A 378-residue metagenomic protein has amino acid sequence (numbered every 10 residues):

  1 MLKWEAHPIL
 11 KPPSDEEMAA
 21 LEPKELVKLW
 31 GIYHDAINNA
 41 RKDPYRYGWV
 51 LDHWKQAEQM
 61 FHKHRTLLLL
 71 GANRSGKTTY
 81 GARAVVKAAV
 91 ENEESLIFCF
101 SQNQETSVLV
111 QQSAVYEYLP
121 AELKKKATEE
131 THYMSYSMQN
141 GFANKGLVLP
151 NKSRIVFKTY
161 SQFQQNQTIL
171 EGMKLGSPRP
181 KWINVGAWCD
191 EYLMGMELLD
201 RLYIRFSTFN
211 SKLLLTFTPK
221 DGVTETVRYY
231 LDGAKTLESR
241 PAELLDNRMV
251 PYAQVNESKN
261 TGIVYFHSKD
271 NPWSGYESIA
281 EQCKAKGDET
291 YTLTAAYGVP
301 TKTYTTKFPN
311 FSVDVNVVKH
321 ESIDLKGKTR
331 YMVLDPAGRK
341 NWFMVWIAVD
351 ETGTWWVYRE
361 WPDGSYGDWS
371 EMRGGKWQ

Functional and structural regions predicted by a protein language model:
M1-T66: Pre-P-loop entry segment of helicase/translocase ATPase cores
R74-S75: Walker A (P-loop) phosphate-binding loop of P-loop NTPases
T79-N92: Walker A/P-loop NTP-binding motif
S95-Y116: Conserved Walker A/P-loop ATP-binding site and its immediately adjacent core in helicase/helicase-like ATPase domains
S113-W182: Inter-Walker segment of RecA-like/P-loop motor cores
G186, L193-C283: ASCE P-loop NTPase helicase motor core
K269-P336: ATPase catalytic-site recognition across NTP-hydrolyzing enzymes
K326, W346-Q378: Nucleic-acid-processing active sites and adjacent nucleic-acid-binding tracks, predominantly divalent metal-dependent
